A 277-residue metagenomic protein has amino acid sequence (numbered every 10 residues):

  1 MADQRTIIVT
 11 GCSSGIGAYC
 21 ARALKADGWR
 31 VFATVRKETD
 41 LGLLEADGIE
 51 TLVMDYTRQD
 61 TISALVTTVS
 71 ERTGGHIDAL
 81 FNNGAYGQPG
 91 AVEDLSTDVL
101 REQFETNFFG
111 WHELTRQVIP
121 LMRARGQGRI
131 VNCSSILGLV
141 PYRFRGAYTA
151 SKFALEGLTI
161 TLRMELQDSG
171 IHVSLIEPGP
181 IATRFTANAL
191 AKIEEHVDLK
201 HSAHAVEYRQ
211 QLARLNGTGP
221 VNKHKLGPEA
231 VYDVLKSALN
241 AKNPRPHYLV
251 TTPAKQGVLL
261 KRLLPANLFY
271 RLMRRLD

Functional and structural regions predicted by a protein language model:
S13-S14: Conserved glycine-rich cofactor-binding loop
D47-D60: Rossmann-fold cofactor-recognition segment
A91-V92, V99-R101: Substrate-binding pocket helix/loop in short-chain dehydrogenase/reductase
T115, S151-A154: Active-site helix of classical SDR
T115-R116, I160: A short, exposed helix-loop element centered on a Lys and neighboring polar residues
S135: Residue(s) in the substrate-gating loop at a strand-loop-helix junction that position the organic substrate next
D168-P220: C-terminal beta-strand-loop-alpha-helix "lid" module of Rossmann-like NAD(P)-dependent dehydrogenases
